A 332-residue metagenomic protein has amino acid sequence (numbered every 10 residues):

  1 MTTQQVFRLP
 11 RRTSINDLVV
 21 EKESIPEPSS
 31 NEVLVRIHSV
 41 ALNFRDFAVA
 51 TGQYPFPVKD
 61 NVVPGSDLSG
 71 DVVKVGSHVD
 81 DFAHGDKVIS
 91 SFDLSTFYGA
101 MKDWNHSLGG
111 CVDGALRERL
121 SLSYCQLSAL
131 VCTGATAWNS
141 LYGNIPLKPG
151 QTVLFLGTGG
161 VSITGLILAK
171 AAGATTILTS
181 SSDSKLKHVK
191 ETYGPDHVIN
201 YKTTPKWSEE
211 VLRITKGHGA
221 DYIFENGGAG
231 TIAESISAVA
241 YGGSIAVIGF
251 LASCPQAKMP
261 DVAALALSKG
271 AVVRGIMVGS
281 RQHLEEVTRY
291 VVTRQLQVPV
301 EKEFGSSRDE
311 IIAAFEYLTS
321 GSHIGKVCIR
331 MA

Functional and structural regions predicted by a protein language model:
M1-T2, A233, R281-A332: C-terminal hydrophobic helical "lid"/dimerization subdomain of Rossmann-like NAD(P)H-dependent oxidoreductases
S24-A41, Q53-F97, C111-G114: Glycine-rich beta-strand-centered segment in the early N-terminal region that forms part of a ligand/cofactor-binding
S29, A83-H84, K148, H218 (+2 more regions): Residue-level recognition of short, solvent-exposed, well-ordered loop/turn junctions that link secondary-structure
D86-K87, R119, T152, A171 (+1 more regions): Residue-level marker of beta-strand positions
L94-R119, Y124: Cysteine-cluster motifs in flexible loop/terminal segments that predominantly coordinate metals
Y124-T204: Mid-domain Rossmann-like dinucleotide-binding core that forms the NAD(H)/NADP(H) cofactor-binding site
I145-K148, I177, K187, T192-V272 (+1 more regions): Glycine-rich cofactor phosphate-binding loops and adjacent beta1-alpha1 units of small-molecule cofactor enzyme domains
S182, L251, G279: Residues in the short beta-alpha loop(s) of Rossmann-like NAD(P)-binding domains
